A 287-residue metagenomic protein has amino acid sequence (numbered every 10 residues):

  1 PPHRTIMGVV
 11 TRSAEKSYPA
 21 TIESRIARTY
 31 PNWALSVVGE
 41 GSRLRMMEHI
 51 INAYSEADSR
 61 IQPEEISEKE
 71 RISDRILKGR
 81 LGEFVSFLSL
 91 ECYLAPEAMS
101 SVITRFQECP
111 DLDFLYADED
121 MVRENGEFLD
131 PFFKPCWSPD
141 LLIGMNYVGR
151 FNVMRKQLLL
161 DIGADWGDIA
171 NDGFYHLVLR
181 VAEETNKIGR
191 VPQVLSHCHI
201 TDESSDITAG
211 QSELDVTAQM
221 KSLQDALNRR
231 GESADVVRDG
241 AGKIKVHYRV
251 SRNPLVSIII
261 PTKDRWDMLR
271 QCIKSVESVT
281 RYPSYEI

Functional and structural regions predicted by a protein language model:
P1-S24, Q224-S278: N-proximal low-complexity "stem/linker" segments adjacent to membrane-targeting elements
I22-E23, G82, A95-E108, L159 (+1 more regions): Short alpha-helix within the catalytic core of nucleotide-sugar-dependent glycosyltransferases
E23-N32, E108, K274-S284: Short, acidic, metal-binding catalytic loop of nucleotide-sugar glycosyltransferases
G39-M47: A conserved acidic beta->alpha catalytic loop
I66-R80: Glycine-rich, basic loop-to-helix element that forms the pyrophosphate-binding segment of sugar-nucleotide handling
R80-Y93: Short beta-strand-to-loop acidic/aromatic patch adjacent to the donor-nucleotide binding site
Y93, E97-L129, T201: Conserved donor NDP-sugar-binding/catalytic core segment of glycosyltransferases
P139-Q224: Conserved nucleotide-sugar donor-binding catalytic segment
